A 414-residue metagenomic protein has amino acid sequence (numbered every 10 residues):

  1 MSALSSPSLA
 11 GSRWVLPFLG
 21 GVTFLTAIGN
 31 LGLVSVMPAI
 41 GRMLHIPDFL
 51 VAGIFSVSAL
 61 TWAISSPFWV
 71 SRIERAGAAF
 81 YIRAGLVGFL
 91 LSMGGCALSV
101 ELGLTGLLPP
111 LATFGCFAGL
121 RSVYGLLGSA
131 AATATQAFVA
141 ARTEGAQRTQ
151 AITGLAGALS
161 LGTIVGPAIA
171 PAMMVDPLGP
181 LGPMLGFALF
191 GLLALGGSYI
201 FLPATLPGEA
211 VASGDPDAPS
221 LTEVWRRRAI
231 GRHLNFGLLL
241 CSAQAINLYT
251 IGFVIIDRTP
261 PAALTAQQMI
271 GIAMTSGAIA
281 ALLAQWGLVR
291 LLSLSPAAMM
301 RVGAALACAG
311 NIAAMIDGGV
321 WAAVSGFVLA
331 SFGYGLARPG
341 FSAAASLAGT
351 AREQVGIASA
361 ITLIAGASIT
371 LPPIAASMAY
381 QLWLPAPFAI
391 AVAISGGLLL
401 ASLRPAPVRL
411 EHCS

Functional and structural regions predicted by a protein language model:
S2-R13, P203-L234: Juxtamembrane intracellular "pre-TM" segments in multi-pass secondary transporters
L9-A59, R232, F236, C241-P260: Helix-loop boundary and gating motifs at the non-cytosolic
L60-S66, M269-L292: Transmembrane alpha-helices of Major Facilitator/SLC transporters
V87-P110, L306-G318: C-terminal ends and interior cores of transmembrane alpha-helices in multi-pass membrane transporters/permeases
L120-L159: Cytoplasmic helix-loop-helix junction between adjacent transmembrane helices in 12-TM secondary transporters
A130-T143, L336-T350: Intracellular juxtamembrane helix-capping segments at the cytosolic ends of symmetry-related transmembrane helices
P296-F341: C-terminal transmembrane helical hairpin of 12-TM major facilitator-type secondary transporters
R352-L382: A late C-terminal transmembrane helix in Major Facilitator Superfamily
